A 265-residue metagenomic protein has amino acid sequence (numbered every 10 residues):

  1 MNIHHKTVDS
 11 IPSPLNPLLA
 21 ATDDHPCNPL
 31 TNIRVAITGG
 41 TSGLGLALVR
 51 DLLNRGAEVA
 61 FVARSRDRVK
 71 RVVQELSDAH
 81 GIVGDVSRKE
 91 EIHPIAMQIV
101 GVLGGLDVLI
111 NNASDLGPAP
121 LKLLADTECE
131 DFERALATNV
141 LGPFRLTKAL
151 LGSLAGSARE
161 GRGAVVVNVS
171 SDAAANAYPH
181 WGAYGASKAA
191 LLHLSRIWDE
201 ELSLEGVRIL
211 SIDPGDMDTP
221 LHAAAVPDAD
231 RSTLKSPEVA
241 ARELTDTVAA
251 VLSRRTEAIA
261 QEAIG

Functional and structural regions predicted by a protein language model:
L15-L19, L204-V207, S211-I212, T219 (+1 more regions): C-terminal helical subdomain
T41-S42: Conserved glycine-rich cofactor-binding loop
R55-R71: Conserved glycine-rich Rossmann-like NAD(P)H-binding loop of the short-chain dehydrogenase/reductase
N112-P120: Conserved NAD(P)H cofactor-binding loop of Rossmann-fold oxidoreductase domains
P120-L124, E128-E133: Substrate-binding pocket helix/loop in short-chain dehydrogenase/reductase
T147, S187: Active-site helix of classical SDR
S171: Residue(s) in the substrate-gating loop at a strand-loop-helix junction that position the organic substrate next
